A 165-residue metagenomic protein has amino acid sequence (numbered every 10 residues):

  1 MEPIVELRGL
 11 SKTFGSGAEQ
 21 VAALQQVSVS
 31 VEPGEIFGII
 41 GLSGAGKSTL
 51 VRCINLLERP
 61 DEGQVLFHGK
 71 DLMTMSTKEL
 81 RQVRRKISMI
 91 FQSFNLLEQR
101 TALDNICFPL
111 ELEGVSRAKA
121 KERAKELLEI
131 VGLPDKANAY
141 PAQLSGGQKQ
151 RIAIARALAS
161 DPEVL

Functional and structural regions predicted by a protein language model:
E2-L165: ABC family nucleotide-binding domain
